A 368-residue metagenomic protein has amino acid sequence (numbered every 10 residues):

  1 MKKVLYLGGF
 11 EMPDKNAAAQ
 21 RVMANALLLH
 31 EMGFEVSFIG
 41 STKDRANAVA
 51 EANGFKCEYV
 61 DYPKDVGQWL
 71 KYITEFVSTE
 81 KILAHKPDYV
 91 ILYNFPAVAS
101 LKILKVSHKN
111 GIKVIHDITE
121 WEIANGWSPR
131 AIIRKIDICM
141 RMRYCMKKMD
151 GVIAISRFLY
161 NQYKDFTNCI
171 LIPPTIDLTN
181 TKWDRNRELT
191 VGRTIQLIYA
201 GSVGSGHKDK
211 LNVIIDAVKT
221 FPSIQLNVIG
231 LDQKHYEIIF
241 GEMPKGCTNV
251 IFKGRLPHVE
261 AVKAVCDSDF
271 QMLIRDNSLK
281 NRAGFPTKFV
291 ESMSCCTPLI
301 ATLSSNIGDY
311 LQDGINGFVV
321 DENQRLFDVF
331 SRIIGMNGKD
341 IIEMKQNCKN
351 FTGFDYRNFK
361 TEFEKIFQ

Functional and structural regions predicted by a protein language model:
M12-P13, L28-L70, K81, L159-Q162 (+1 more regions): N-terminal strand-loop element at the rim of the active site of nucleotide-sugar-dependent glycosyltransferases
A17, Q324, K339-F367: A charged, aromatic-enriched C-terminal amphipathic alpha-helix characteristic of glycosyltransferases across folds
A17, S205-D209, V259-A264, Q271-E291 (+1 more regions): Nucleotide-sugar-dependent
R21-A24, L178, W183, R193-G241 (+1 more regions): Conserved catalytic-core segment of nucleotide-activated headgroup transferases in glycan assembly
A24-L27, I73, V77-E80, V98-S100 (+5 more regions): Membrane-proximal helix-turn-helix segments that form the acceptor-binding/catalytic region of lipid-linked
G40, E58, M142-D184, T190-G192 (+1 more regions): Donor nucleotide-sugar binding/catalytic pocket of nucleotide-sugar-dependent glycosyltransferases
D269, C296-T297: A short alpha->beta transition loop at the rim of the catalytic pocket in nucleotide-sugar-dependent
D313-Q324, R332-G338: Conserved acidic donor-binding segment of nucleotide-sugar-dependent glycosyltransferases
